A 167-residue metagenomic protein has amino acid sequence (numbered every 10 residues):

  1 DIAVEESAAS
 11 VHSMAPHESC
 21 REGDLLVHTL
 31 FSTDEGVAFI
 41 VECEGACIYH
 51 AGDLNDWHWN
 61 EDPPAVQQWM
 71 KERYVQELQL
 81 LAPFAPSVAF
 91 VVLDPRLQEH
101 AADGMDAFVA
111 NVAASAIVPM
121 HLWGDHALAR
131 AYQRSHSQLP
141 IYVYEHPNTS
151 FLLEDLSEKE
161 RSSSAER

Functional and structural regions predicted by a protein language model:
D1, Y49-G52, V66-W69, V88-P95 (+3 more regions): Active-site neighborhood of phospho(di)ester-bond hydrolases with catalytic His/Asp-centered motifs
D1-I2, E18-C20, E35-V37, D56-N60 (+2 more regions): Active-site environment of divalent metal-dependent phosphoester hydrolases
V4-E6: An exposed tryptophan-centered "aromatic clamp" motif
A8-S19, A101-R167: Binuclear metal-ion centers of metallo-dependent hydrolases, dominated by the metallo-beta-lactamase
S10-A85, P147-R167: Core dinuclear metal-dependent hydrolase active-site scaffold
R73-Q79, Q98-A107: A short, acidic, amphipathic alpha-helical segment used as a generic capping/interface helix at domain edges
